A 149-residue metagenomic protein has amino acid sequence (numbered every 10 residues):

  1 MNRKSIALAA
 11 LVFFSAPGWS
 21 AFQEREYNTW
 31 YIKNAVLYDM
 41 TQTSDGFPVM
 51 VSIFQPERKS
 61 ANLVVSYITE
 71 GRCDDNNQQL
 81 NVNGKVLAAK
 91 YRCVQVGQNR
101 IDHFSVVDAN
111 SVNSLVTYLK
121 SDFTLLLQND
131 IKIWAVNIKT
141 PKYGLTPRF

Functional and structural regions predicted by a protein language model:
N2-A9: Sec-dependent signal peptide recognition, specifically the positively charged N-region followed immediately by
S15-P17: N-terminal signal peptide c-region/cleavage motif recognized by signal peptidases
W19-F149: A generic "folded-domain core" signal
